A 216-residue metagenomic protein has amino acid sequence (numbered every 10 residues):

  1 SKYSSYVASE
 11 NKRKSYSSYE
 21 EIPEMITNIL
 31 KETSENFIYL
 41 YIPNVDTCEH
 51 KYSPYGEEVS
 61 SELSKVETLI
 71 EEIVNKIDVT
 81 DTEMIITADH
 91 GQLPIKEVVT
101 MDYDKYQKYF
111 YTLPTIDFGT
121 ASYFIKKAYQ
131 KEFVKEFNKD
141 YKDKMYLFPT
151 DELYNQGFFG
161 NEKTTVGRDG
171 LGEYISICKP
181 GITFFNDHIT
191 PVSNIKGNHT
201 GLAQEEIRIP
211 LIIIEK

Functional and structural regions predicted by a protein language model:
S1-K216: Feature captures the catalytic ectodomains and active-site-proximal regions of enzymes that hydrolyze or transfer
